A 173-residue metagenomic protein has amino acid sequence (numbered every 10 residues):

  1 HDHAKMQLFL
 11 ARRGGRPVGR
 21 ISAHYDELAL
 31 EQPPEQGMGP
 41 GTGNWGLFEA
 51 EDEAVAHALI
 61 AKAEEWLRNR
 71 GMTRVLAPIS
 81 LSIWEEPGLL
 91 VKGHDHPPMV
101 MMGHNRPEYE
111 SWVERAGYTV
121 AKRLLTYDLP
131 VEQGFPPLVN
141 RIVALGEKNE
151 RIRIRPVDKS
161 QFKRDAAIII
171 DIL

Functional and structural regions predicted by a protein language model:
H1-R13: A short helix-loop-beta-strand connector motif used in the catalytic cores of GNAT acetyltransferases and, in some
L10, R16-D26, N44: Conserved beta-strand in the GNAT
G14-R16, L30, R68-R70: Secondary-structure transition/capping motifs at alpha-helix termini and the adjoining loop/turn into the next element
A23-G37: Glycine-rich, positively charged N-terminal anion/phosphate-binding segment
E27, L81-E85, Q133: Feature marks short, surface-exposed loop/turn motifs that line or immediately flank catalytic pockets and channel
P34-K122: Acyl-donor binding region in acyl/amide transferases
G103-L173: Acyltransferase donor/substrate-recognition loop-hinge adjacent to the catalytic core
